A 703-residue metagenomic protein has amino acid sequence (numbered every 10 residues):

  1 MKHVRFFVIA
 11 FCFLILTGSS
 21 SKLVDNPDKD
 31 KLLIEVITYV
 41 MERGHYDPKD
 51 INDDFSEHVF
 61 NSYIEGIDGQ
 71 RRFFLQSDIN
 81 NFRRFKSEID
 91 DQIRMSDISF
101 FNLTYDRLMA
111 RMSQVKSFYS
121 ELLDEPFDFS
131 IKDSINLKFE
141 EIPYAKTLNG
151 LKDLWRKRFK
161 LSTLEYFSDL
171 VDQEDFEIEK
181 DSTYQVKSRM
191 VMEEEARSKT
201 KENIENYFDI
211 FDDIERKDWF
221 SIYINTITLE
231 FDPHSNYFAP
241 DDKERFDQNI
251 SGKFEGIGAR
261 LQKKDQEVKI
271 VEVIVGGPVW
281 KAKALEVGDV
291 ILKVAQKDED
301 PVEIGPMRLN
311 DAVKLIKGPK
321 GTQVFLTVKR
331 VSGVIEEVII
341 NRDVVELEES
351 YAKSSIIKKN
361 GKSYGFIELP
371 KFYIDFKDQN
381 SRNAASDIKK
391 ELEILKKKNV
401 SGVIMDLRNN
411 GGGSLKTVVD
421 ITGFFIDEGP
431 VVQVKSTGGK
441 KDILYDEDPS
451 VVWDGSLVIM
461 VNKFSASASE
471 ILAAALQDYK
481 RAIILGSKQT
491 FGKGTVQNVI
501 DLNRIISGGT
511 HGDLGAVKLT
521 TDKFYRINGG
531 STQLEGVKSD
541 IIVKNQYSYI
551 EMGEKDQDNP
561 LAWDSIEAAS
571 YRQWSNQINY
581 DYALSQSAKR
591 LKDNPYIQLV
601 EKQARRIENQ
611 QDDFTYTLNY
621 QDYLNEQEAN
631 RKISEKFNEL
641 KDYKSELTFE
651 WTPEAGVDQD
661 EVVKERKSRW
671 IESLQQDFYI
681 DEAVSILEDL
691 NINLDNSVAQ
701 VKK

Functional and structural regions predicted by a protein language model:
H3-V4, F11-D28: Bacterial Sec-dependent signal peptides at the C-terminal "C-region" and cleavage site
S19-S21, N26, E42-I51, D209-R216 (+7 more regions): Cleft-lining beta-strand/loop regions that shape enzyme active-site pockets
I34-Y46, R84-E88, E202-N206, P370-Y373 (+1 more regions): Acidic/histidine-rich, surface-exposed loop or edge segments in extracytoplasmic proteins
I51-E57, I64-L137, K201, F208-K263 (+5 more regions): Extended, small/polar residue-biased N-terminal targeting/export presequences and adjacent propeptide/linker tracts
E65-G66, F101-S117, E125-D169, G252-E299 (+2 more regions): PDZ/PDZ-like domain segments forming the peptide/carboxylate-binding groove, activating on the N-terminal beta-strands
E141-A145, E165-I178, M190-E202, R526-K703: Conserved functional hotspot residues or short segments at active or partner-binding sites across diverse domains
A468, K480, L485-M552: Polar, glycine-rich mid-to-C-terminal structural blocks that act as macromolecule-binding/assembly scaffolds
